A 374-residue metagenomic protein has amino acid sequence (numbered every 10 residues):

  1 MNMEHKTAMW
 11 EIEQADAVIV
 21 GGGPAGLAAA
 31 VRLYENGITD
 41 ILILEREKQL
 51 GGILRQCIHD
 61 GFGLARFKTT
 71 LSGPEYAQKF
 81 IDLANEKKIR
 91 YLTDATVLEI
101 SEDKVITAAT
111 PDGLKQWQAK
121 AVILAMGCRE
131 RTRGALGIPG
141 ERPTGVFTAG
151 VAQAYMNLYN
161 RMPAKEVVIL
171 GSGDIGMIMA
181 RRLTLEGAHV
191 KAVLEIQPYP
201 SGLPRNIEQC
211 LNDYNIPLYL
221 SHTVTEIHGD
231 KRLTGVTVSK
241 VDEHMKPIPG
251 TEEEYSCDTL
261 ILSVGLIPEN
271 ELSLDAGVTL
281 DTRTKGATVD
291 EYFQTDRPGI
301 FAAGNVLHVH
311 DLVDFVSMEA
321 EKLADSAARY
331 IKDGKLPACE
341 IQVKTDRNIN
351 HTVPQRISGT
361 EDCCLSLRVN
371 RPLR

Functional and structural regions predicted by a protein language model:
M1-D16, L71, T93, A328-R374: Rossmann-like nucleotide/phosphate-binding core characteristic of flavoprotein oxidoreductases
M1-V20, D40, Q78-E166, D242-G250 (+2 more regions): FAD-binding core/adjacent interface of flavoenzyme oxidoreductases
A15-K79, A154-N157, M162-Q209: Beta1-alpha1 glycine-rich phosphate/pyrophosphate-binding loop at the start of Rossmann-like nucleotide-binding domains
F67-T70, P74, R142, G250 (+3 more regions): Hydrophobic alpha-helical scaffolding
K79-S101, I106-A108, T184-E271, C363-R374: A Rossmann-like FAD-binding core segment of flavoenzymes
K115, A121-L218, T223-R232, G299-A302 (+2 more regions): Predominantly flavin-linked oxidoreductase catalytic cores and closely associated redox partners
L124, V146-M156, T259-H310: FAD-site-proximal beta/loop scaffold in flavoenzymes
A303-D346: A conserved FAD-binding loop/helix module that cradles the flavin
